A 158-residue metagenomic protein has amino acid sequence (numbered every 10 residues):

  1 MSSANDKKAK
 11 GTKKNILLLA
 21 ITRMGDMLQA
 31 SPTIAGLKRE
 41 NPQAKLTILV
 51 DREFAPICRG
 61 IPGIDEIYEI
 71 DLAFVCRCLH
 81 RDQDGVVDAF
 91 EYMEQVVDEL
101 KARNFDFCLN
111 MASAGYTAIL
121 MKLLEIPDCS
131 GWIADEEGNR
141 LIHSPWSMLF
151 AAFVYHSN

Functional and structural regions predicted by a protein language model:
M1-N158: Catalytic machinery of carbohydrate-active enzymes, primarily nucleotide-sugar-dependent glycosyltransferases
